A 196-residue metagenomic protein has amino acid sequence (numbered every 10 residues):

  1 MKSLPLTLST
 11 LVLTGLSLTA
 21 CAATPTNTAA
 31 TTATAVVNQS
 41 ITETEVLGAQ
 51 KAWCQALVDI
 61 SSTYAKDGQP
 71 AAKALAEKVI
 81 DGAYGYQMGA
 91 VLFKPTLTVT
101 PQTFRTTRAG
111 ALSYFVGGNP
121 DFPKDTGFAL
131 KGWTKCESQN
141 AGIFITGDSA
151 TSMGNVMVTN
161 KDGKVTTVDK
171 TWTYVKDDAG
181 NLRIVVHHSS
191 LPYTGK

Functional and structural regions predicted by a protein language model:
M1-L8: Bacterial N-terminal signal peptides that target proteins for export
L18-A20: C-terminal motif of bacterial Sec signal peptides marking the signal peptidase cleavage site
A23-A83: Short, low-complexity N-terminal intrinsically disordered segments enriched in polar/charged residues
N38-I41, E45, N140, F144 (+1 more regions): Conserved aromatic-histidine-acidic binding/catalytic patches
D67-N140: A solvent-exposed, acidic/Ser-Thr-rich amphipathic alpha-helical stretch
I145-M153, D162-G195: Short beta-strand edge/turn micro-motifs at domain boundaries
